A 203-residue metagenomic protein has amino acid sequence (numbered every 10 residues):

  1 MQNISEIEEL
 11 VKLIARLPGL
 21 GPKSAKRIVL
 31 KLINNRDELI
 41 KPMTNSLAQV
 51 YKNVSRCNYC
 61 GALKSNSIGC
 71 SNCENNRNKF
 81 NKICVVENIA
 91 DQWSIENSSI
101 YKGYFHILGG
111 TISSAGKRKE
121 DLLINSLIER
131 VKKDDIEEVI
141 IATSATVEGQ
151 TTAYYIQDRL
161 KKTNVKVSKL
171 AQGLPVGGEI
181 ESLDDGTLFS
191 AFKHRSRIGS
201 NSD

Functional and structural regions predicted by a protein language model:
Q2-I7, R16, K26-Q92: Cys/His-rich Zn2+-binding cysteine-cluster or related metal-binding knuckle/ribbon modules and their
E8-K12, K26-L30, K41, N45 (+7 more regions): Solvent-exposed alpha-helical segments within well-ordered globular domains of core cellular machineries
L13, L17, N35, V50 (+10 more regions): Conserved, well-folded catalytic cores of nucleic-acid-processing and energy-transducing macromolecular machines
P18, D37, V50, L63 (+2 more regions): Conserved phosphate/pyrophosphate-binding and hydrolysis machinery centered on Walker-type P-loop NTPases, extending
A25, N75-T143: Extended interfacial segments that mediate partner engagement and assembly in macromolecular machines
L30, C70, I83, I89-Q92 (+7 more regions): Generic secondary-structure boundary/loop-capping signal
R36, I128-D203: Long C-terminal interaction/binding lobes of large macromolecular proteins
